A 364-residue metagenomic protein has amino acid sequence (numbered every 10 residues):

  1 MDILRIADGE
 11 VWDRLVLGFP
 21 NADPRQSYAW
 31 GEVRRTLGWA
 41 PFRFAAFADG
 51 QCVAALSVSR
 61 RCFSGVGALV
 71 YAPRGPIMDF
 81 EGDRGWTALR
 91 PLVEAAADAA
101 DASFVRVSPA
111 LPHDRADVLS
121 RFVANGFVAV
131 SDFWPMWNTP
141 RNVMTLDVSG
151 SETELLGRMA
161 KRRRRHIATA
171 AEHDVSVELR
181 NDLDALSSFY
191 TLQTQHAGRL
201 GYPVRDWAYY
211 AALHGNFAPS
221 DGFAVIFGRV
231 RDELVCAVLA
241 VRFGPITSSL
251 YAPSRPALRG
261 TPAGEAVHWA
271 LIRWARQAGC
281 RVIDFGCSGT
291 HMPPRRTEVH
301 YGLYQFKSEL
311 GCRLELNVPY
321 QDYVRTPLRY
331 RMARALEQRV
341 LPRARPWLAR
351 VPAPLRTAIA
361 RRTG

Functional and structural regions predicted by a protein language model:
I3-V66, P109-D114, G126-G260: A conserved beta-strand-loop-helix scaffold within acyl/acetyltransferase catalytic domains
G9, F19, V33, R60 (+3 more regions): Active-site/acyl-donor-binding loops of N-acyltransferases
S64, A88-D98, A211-R331: Aromatic (often tryptophan-rich) hydrophobic motifs at membrane interfaces
A68-F80, D101-V107: Glycine-/proline-rich flexible loop or hinge segments
V70-A72, F243-T247, A252, L348-T357 (+1 more regions): Mobile, glycine- and charge-enriched loop segments and immediately flanking short secondary-structure elements within
P73-R84, S149-G150, A252-T261, G289: A short, internal acetyl-CoA/4′-phosphopantetheine-binding micro-motif in the GNAT/acyltransferase core
D83-P140: Non-catalytic accessory segments adjacent to catalytic cores
